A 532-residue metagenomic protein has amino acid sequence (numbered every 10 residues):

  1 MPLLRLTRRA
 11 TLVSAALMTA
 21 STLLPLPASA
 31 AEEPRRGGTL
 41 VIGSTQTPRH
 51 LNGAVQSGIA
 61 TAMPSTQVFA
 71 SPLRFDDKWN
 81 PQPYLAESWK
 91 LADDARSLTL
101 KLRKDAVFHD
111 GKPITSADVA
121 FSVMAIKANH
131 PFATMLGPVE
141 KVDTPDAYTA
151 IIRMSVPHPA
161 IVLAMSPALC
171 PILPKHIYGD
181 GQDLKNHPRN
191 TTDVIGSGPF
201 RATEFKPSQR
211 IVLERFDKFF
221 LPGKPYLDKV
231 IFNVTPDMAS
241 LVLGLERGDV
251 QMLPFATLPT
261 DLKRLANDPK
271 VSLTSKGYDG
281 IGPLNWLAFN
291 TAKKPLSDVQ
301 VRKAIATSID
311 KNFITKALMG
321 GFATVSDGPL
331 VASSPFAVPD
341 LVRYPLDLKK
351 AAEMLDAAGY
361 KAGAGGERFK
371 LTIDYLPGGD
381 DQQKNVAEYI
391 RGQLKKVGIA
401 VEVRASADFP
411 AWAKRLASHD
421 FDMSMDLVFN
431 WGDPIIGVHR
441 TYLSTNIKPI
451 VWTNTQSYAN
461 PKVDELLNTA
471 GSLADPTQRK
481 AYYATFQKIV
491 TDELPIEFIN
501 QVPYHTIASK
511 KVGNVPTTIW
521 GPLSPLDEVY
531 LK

Functional and structural regions predicted by a protein language model:
I42, P207, A358-W431, P476 (+1 more regions): Ligand/substrate-recognition segments at binding pockets and active sites
G43-D93, M124, L136, I195-G196 (+2 more regions): N-terminal lobe/hinge region of extracytoplasmic solute-binding protein
D77-N80, P167-K224, K229, K349 (+1 more regions): Gly/Pro-rich hinge or "lid" segments in bacterial periplasmic/extracellular proteins
K90, K101, T134-G179: Surface-exposed binding/hinge segments that line and control ligand-binding clefts or catalytic entry sites
R96, Q300, A400-A417, H439-K510 (+1 more regions): Extracytoplasmic/peripheral linker and loop segments enriched in polar/acidic and small residues with frequent Thr/Pro
A125, R215-K263, R391, A400-E402: Ligand-site clamp/hinge motif
S208, Y389, I450, T506-K532: Long beta-strand-rich cores associated with HINT superfamily self-processing modules
E214-R215, L296-G392, A459, E465 (+2 more regions): Append "and occasionally in soluble cytosolic enzymes with long acidic Gly/Pro-rich linkers
